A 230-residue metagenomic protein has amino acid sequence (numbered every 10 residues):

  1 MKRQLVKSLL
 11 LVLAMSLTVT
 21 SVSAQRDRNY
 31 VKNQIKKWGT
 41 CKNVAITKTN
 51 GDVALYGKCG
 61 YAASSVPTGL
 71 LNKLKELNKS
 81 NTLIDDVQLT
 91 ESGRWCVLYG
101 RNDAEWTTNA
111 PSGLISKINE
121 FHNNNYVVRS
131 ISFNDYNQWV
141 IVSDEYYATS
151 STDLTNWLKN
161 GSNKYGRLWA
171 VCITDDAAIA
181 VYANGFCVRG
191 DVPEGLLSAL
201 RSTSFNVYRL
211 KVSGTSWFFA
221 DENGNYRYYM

Functional and structural regions predicted by a protein language model:
M1-L10: Bacterial N-terminal signal peptides that target proteins for export
M15-S23: C-terminal segment of classical bacterial N-terminal signal peptides
Q25-M230: Trp/Gly-enriched beta-strand/coil motifs that build multi-repeat beta-propeller-like domains and related W-rich binding
